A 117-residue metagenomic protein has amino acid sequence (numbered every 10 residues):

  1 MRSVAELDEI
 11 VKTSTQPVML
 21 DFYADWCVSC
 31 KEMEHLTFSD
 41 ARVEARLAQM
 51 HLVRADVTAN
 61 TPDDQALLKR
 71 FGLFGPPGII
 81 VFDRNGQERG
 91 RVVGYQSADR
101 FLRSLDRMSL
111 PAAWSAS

Functional and structural regions predicted by a protein language model:
M1-H51, A55-S117: Proteins that catalyze or organize thiol-disulfide redox chemistry and the adjacent proteostasis machinery handling
